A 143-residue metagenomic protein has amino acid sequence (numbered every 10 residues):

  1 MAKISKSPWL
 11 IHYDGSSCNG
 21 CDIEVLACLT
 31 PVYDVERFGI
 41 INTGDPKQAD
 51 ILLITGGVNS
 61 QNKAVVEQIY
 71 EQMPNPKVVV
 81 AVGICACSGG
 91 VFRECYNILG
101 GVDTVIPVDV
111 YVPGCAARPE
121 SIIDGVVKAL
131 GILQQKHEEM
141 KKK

Functional and structural regions predicted by a protein language model:
M1-K143: Iron-sulfur-associated redox domains of electron-transfer enzymes in respiratory and anaerobic energy metabolism
